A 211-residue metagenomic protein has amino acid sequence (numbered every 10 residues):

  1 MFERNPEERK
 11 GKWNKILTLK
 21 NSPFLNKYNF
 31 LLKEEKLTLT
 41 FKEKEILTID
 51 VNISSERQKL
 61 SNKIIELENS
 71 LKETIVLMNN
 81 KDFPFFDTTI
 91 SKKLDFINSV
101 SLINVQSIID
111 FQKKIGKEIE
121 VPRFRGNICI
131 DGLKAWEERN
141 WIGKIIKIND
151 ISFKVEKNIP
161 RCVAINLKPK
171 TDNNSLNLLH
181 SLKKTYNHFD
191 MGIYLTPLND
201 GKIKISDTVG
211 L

Functional and structural regions predicted by a protein language model:
M1-L211: Metal-cofactor-dependent catalytic cores
